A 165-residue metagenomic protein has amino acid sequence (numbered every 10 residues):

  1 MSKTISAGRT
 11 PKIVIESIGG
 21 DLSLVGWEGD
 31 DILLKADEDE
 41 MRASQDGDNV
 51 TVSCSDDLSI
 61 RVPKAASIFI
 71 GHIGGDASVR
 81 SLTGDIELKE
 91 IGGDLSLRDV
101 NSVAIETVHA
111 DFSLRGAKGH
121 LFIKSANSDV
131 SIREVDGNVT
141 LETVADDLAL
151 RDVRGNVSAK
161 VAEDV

Functional and structural regions predicted by a protein language model:
M1-V165: Intrinsically disordered, low-complexity terminal regions
